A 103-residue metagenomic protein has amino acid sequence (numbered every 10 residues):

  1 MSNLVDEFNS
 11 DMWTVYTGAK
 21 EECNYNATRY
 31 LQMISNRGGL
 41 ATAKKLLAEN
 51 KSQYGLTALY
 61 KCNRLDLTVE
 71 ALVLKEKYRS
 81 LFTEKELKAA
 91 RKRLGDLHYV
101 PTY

Functional and structural regions predicted by a protein language model:
M1, T14-G18, R29-Y30, A43-K45 (+1 more regions): Charged, low-complexity surface segments at secondary-structure and domain boundaries
M1-E22, D96: Charged, compositionally biased N-terminal leader segments and the immediate start of the first structured element
N3, E7, I34-R37, L81 (+1 more regions): Alpha-helix boundary/N-cap detector
N3, G55-A58, D66, A71-V73: Acidic/proline-rich low-complexity IDRs
S10, Q32, A41, K85-K92: Polar/charged alpha-helical tracts
Y16-R64: Amphipathic alpha-helical packing elements
N63-Y103: Amphipathic alpha-helical binding modules
